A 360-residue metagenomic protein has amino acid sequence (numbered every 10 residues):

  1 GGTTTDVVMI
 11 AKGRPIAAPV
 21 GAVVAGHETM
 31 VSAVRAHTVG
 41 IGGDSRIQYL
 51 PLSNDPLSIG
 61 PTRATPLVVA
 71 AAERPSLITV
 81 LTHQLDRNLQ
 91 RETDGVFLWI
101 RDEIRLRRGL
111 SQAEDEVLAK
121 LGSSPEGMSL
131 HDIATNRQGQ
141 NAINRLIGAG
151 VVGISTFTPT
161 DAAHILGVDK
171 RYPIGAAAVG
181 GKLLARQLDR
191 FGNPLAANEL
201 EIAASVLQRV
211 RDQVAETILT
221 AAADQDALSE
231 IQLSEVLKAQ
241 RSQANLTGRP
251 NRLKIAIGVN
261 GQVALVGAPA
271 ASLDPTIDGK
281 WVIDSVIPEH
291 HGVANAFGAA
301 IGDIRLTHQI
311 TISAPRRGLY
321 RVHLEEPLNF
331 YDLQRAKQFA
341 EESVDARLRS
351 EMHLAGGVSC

Functional and structural regions predicted by a protein language model:
G1-C360: N-terminally biased helix-coil "hinge/interface" segments that flank
